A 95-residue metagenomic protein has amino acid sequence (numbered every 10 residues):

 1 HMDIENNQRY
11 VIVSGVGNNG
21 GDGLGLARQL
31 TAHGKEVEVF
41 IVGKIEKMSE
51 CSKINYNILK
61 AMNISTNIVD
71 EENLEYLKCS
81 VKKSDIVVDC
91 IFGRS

Functional and structural regions predicted by a protein language model:
H1: N-terminal glycine-/serine-/threonine-rich phosphate-binding loop
I4-V13, N18-S95: Glycine-rich phosphate/dinucleotide-binding loop and adjoining beta-alpha-beta core of small-molecule
